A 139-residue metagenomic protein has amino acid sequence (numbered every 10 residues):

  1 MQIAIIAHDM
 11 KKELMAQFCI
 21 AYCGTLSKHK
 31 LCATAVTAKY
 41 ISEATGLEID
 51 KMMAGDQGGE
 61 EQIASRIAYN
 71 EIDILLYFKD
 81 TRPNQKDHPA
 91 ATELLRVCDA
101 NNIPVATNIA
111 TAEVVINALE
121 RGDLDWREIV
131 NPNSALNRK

Functional and structural regions predicted by a protein language model:
E13-G24: Histidine-anchored nucleotide/phosphate-binding helix
K28-T37: Short internal beta-strands
K30, L47-Q57, W126-I129: Short hydrophobic/aromatic-enriched beta-strand-loop microsegments
C32, L95-V115: Short, acidic/small-residue loops that bind anionic groups at enzyme active sites
E60-N101: Mid-chain, well-packed structural core segment of small domains
A110-K139: Short, glycine-/small-residue-rich phosphate/pyrophosphate-handling segment
